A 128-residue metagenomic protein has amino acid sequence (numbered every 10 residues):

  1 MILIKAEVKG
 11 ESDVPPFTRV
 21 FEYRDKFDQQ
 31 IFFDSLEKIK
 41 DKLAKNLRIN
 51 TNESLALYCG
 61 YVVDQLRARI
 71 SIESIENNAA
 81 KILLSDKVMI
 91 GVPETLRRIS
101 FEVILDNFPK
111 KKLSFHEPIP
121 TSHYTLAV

Functional and structural regions predicted by a protein language model:
M1-V128: Non-transmembrane, aqueous-exposed alpha-helical and coiled segments at domain scale
